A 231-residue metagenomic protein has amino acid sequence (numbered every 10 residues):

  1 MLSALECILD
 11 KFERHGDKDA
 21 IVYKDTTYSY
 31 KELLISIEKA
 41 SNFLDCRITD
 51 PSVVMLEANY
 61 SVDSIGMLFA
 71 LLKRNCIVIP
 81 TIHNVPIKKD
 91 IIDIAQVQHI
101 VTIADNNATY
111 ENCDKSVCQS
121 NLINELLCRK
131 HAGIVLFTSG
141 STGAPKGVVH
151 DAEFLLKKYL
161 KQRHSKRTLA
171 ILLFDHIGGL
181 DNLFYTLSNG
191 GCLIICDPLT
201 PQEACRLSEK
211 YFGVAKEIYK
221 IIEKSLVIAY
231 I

Functional and structural regions predicted by a protein language model:
L9, D17-R47, H150: Conserved AMP-binding/adenylate-forming core of the ANL superfamily
L9-D10, V62-P80, R163, I177-N189 (+1 more regions): Hydrophobic alpha-helical segments in the ANL/AMP-binding
T26, N42-N84, I171-L173: Conserved AMP-binding/adenylate-forming
S29-Y30, E125, K130-L160: Conserved AMP-binding A3 loop
L33-K39, K146-I171, D175: Conserved structural elements of the adenylate-forming
K88, I92-A132, A144-P145: ANL superfamily adenylate-forming
L156-R167, D175-K216, I221: Conserved AMP-binding/adenylation subdomain of ANL enzymes
